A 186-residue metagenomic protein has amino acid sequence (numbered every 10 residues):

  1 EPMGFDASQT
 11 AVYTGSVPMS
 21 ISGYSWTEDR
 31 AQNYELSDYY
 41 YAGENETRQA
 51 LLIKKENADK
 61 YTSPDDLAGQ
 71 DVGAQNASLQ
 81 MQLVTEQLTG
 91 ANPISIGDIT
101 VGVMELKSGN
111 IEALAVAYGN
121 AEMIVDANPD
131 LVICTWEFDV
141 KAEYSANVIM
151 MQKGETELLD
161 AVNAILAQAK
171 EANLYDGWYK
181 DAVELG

Functional and structural regions predicted by a protein language model:
E1-G23: Extracytoplasmic small-molecule ligand-binding "clamshell" domains of the periplasmic binding protein/Venus flytrap
E1-G4, A74, A91-D98, E105: Short beta-strand-to-loop elements that line the ligand-binding cleft of bilobed periplasmic-binding protein-like
A7-V12, G102-E105, I111, N120-A121: Short, hydrophobic alpha-helical packing/hinge segments within bilobed ligand-binding/sensory domains
V12-Y13, L67, L106-K107, I149 (+1 more regions): Hydrophobic residues within well-ordered alpha-helices
S22-N33, L83-E86, E112-E143: A ligand-binding cleft/hinge motif common to bilobed small-molecule-binding domains
A42-K55, E122-L166, L185-G186: Periplasmic-binding protein-like
I53-D71: Flexible hinge/capping segments at coil-to-helix
L79-T89, V132-F138, A161-G186: Ligand-binding clefts/hinges and TM-proximal coupling segments of bilobed small-molecule sensing domains
